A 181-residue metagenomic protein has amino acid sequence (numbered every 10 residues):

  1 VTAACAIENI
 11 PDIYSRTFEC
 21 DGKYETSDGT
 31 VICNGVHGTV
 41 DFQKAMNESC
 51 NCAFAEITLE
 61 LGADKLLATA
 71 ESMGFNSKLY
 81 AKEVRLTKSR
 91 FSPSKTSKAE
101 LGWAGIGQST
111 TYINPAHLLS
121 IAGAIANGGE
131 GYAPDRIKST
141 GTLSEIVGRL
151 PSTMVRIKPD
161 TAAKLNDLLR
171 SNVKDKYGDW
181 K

Functional and structural regions predicted by a protein language model:
V1: Gly/Ser-rich catalytic serine loop of serine hydrolases
A4-K181: Beta-lactam-recognizing serine transpeptidase/beta-lactamase-like catalytic domain environment
